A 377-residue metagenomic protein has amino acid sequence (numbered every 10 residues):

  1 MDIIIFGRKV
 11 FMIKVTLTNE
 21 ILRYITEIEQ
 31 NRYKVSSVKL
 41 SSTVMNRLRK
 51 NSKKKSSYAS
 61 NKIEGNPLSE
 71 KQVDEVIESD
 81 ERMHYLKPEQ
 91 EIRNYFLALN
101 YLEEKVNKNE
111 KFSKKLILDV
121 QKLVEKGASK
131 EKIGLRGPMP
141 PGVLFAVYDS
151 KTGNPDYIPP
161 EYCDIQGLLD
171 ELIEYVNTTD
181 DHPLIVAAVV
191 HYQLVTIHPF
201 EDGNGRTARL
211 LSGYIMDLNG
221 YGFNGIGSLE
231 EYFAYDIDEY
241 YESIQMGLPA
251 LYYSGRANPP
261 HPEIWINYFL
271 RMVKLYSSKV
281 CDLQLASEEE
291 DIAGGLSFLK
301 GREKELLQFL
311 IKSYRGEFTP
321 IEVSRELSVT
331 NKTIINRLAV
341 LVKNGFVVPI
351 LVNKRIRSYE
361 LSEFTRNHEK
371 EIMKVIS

Functional and structural regions predicted by a protein language model:
M1-S377: FIC/Doc superfamily catalytic core
